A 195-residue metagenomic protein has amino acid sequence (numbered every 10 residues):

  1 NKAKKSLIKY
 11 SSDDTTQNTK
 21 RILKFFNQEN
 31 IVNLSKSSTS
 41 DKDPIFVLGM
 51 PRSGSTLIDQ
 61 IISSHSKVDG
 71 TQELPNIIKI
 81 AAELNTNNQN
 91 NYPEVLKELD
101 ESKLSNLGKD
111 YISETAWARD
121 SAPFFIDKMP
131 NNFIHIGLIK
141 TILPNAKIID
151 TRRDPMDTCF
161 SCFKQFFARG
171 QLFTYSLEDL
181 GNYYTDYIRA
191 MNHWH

Functional and structural regions predicted by a protein language model:
N1-R119: Alpha-helical solenoid repeat scaffolds of the TPR/TPR-like class and their adjacent stem/linker regions that mediate
V68-T71, N76-E98, A118-H195: PAPS-dependent sulfotransferase catalytic domain
